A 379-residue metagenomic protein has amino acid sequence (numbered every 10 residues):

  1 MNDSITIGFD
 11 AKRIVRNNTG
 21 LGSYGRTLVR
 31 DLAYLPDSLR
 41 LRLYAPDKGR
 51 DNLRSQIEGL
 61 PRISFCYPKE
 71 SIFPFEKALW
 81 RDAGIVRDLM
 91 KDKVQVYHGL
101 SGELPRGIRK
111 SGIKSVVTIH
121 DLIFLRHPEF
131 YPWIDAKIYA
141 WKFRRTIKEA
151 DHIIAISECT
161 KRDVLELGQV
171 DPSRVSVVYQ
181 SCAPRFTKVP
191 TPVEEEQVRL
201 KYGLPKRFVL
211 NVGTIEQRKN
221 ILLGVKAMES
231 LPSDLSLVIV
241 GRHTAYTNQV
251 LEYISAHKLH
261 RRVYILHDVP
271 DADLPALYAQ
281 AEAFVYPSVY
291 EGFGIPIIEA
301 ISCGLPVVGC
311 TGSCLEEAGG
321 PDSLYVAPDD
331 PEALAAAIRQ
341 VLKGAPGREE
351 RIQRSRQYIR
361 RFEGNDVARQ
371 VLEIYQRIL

Functional and structural regions predicted by a protein language model:
M1-L379: Carbohydrate transferase catalytic cores enriched for Leloir-type hexosyltransferases
